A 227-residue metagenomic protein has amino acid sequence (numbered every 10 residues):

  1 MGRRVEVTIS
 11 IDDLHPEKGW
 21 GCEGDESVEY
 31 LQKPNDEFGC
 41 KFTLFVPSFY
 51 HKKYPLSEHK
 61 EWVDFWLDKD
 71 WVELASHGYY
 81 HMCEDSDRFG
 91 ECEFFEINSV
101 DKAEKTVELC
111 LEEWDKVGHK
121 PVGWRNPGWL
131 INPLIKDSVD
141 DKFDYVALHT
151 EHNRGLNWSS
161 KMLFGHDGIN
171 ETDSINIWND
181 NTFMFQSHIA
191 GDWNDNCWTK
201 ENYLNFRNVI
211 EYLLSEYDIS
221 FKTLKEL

Functional and structural regions predicted by a protein language model:
M1-W71, D218: Active-site beta->alpha N-cap acidic-glycine motif
G2, D36-G39, Y145-T150, I189-L227: C-terminal domain-boundary segment and adjacent tail
I11-D12, S76, L148, F185-S187: Active-site flanking residues adjacent to catalytic metal/cofactor-binding acidic residues
G19-G21, Y54-S57, P133-S138, D195-C197: A short acidic (Asp/Glu
C22-L31, L56-E61, V100-E108, T199-Y212: Well-ordered, non-membrane alpha-helical segments in soluble/globular domains
C40-N132, S187-W193: Metal-dependent polysaccharide deacetylase catalytic core of the NodB/CE4 family, i.e., the active-site-bearing domain
D137-D173, F221: His/Asp/Glu-enriched short active-site or ligand-binding loop at hydrolase and phosphoryl-transfer sites
L156-N181, Q186-C197, N202: A conserved mid-domain beta-alpha-beta active-site/ligand-binding segment of alpha/beta enzyme cores
